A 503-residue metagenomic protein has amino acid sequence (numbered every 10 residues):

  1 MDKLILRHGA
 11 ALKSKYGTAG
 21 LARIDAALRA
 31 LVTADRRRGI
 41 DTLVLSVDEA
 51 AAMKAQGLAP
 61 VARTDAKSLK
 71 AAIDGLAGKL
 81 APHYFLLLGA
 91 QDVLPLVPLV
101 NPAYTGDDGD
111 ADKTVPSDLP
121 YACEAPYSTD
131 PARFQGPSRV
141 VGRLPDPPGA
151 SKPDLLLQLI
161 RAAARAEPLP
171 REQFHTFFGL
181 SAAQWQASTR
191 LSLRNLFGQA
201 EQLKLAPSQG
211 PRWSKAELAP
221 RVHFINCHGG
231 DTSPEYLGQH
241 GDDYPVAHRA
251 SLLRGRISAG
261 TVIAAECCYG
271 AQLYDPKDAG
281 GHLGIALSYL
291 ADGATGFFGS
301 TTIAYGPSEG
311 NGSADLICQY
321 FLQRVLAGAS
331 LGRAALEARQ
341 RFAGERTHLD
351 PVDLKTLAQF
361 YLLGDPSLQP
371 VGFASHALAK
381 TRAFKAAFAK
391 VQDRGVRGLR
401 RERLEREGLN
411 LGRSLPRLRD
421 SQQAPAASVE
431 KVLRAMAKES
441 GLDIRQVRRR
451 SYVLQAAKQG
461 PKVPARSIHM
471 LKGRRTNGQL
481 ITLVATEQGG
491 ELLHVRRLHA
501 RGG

Functional and structural regions predicted by a protein language model:
M1-R37, L69, R401, E405-N410 (+2 more regions): Extracellular pro-sequences of secreted precursors
I5-R23, A34-R36, D41, A52-Q199: Structured catalytic cores of large enzymes
A51, D92, E266-V391: Active-site-proximal C-terminal subdomain of hydrolase catalytic domains
A72-P95, E167-P168, Q173-D278, L283: Catalytic-core segments of thiol-dependent peptidases
A111-L156, N226, D231-I317: Catalytic cores of nucleophile-dependent amide-cleaving enzymes
L418-A456: Short, non-transmembrane alpha-helical segments in secretory-pathway proteins
V447-E487: Exposed beta-strand-loop-beta-strand "reactive/processing" segments of non-cytosolic proteins
G478-G503: A short, surface-exposed interaction/processing loop segment used at functional sites
